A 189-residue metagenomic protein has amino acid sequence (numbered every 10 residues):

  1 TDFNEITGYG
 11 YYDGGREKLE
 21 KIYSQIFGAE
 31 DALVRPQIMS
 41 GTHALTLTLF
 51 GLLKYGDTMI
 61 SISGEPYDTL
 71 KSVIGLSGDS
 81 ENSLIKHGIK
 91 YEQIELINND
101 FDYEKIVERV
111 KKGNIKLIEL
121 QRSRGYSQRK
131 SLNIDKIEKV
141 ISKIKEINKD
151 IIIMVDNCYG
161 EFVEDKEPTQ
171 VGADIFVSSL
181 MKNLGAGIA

Functional and structural regions predicted by a protein language model:
D2, Y9-G14, D31, M39-A189: Conserved PLP-enzyme active-site core in the AAT-like
E20: Generic structural marker for isolated residues within well-ordered, non-membrane alpha-helices of soluble domains
